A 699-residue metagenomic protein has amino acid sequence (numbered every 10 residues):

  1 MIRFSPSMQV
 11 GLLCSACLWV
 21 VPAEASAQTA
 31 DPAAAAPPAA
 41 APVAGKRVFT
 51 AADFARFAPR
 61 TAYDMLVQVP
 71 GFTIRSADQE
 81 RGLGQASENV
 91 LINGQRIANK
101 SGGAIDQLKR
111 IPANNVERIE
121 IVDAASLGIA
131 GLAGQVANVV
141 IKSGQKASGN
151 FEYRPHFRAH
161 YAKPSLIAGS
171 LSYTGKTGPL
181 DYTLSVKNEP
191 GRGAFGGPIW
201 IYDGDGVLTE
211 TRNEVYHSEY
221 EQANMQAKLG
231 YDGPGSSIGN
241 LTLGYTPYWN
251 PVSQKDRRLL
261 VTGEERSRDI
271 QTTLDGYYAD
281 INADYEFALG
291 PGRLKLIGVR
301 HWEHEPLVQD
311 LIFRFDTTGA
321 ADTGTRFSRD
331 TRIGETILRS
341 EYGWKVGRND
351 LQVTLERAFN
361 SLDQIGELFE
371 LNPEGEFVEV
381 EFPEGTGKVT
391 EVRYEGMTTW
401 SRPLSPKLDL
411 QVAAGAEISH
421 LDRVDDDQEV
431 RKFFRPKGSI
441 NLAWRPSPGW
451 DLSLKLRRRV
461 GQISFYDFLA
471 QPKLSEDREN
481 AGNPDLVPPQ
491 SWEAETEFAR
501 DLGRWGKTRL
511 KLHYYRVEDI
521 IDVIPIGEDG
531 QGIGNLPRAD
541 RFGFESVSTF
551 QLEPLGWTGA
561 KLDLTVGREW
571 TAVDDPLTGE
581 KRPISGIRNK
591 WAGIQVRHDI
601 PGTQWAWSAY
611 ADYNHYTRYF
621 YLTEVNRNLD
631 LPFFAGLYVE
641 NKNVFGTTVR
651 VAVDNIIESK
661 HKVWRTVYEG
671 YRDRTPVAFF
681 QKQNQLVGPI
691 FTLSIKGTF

Functional and structural regions predicted by a protein language model:
Q28, H615, N641-F699: C-terminal beta-signal and adjacent terminal beta-strands/loops of Gram-negative outer-membrane beta-barrel proteins
P38, K46, Y63-K100, A124 (+2 more regions): Extracytoplasmic beta-strand/coil segments of soluble accessory domains associated with Gram-negative outer-membrane
A62-M65, D106-Q107, G131-P155, I167-G169: N-terminal periplasmic accessory domains that precede and gate Gram-negative outer-membrane beta-barrel machines
R96-D123, L171: Short acidic/polar hinge/loop motifs at secondary-structure boundaries that mediate gating or recognition
Y161-G196, V207-Q254, T273-R293, G438-I440: Transmembrane beta-barrel wall of Gram-negative outer-membrane proteins
Q226-Y248, T272-E429, F433-R435, A443-R445 (+3 more regions): Face-selective signature of the C-terminal outer-membrane beta-barrel domain
I270-Y278, T331, V389, R431 (+5 more regions): Outer-membrane beta-barrel signature, preferentially recognizing the C-terminal barrel domain of Gram-negative
H513-R516, N535-Y621: Gram-negative outer-membrane beta-barrel transporters
